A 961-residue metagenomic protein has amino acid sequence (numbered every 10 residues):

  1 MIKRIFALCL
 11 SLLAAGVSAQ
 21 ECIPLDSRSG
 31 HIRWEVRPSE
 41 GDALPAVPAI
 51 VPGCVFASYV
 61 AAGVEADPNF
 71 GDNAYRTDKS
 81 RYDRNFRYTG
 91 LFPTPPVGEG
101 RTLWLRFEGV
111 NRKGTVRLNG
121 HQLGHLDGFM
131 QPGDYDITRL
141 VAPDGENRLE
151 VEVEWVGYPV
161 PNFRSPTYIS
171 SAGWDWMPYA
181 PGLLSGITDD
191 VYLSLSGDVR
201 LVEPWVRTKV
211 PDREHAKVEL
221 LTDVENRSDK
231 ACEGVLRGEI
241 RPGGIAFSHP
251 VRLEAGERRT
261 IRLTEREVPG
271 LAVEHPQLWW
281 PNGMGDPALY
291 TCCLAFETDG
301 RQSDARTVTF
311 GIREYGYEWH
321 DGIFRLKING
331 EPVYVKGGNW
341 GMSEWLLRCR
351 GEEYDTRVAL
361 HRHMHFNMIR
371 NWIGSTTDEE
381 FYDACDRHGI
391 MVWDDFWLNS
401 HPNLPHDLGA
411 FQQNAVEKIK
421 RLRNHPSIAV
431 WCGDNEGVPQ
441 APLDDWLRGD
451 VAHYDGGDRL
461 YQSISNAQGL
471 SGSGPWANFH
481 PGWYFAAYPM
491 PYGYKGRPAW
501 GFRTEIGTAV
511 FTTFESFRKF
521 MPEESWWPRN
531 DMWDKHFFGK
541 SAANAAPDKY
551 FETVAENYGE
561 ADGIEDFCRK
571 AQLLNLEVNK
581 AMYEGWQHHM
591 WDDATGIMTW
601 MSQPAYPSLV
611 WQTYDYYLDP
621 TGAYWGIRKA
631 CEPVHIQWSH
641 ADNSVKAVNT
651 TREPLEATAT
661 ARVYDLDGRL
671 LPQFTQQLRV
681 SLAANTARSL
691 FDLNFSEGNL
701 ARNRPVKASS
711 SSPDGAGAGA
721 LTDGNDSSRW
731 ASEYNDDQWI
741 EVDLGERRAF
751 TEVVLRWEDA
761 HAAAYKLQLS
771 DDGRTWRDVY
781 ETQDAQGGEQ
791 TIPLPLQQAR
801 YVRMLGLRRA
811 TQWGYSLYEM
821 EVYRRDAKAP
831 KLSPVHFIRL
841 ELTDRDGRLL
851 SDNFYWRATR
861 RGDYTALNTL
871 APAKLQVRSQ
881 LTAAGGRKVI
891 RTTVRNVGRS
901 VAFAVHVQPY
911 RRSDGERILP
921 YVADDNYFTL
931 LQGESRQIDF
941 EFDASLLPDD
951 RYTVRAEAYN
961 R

Functional and structural regions predicted by a protein language model:
M1-L8, S18-M368, W372, M590-A594 (+3 more regions): Secreted/periplasmic carbohydrate-active enzymes, especially glycoside hydrolases
A14-A15: N-terminal signal peptide c-region/cleavage motif recognized by signal peptidases
R28-S29, V36-L44, L183-G186, P489-L655 (+1 more regions): Substrate-binding clefts and catalytic carboxylate motifs of secreted carbohydrate-active enzymes
R33, L91, G109, D189-D190 (+14 more regions): Extracellular/lumenal ectodomain signal focusing on beta-strand-rich modules and carbohydrate-recognition contexts
T115, R148, N367-M368, G389-M391 (+8 more regions): Beta-sheet entry/capping signal
M130-D134, Y158-R164, P181, Y317-G472 (+1 more regions): Active-site mouth of glycoside hydrolases
V202, V206, A216-E219, D304 (+1 more regions): Active-site region of glycoside hydrolase catalytic domains
G698-R704, S710-A827: Aromatic, loop-rich ligand-recognition surfaces of beta-strand-rich domains
